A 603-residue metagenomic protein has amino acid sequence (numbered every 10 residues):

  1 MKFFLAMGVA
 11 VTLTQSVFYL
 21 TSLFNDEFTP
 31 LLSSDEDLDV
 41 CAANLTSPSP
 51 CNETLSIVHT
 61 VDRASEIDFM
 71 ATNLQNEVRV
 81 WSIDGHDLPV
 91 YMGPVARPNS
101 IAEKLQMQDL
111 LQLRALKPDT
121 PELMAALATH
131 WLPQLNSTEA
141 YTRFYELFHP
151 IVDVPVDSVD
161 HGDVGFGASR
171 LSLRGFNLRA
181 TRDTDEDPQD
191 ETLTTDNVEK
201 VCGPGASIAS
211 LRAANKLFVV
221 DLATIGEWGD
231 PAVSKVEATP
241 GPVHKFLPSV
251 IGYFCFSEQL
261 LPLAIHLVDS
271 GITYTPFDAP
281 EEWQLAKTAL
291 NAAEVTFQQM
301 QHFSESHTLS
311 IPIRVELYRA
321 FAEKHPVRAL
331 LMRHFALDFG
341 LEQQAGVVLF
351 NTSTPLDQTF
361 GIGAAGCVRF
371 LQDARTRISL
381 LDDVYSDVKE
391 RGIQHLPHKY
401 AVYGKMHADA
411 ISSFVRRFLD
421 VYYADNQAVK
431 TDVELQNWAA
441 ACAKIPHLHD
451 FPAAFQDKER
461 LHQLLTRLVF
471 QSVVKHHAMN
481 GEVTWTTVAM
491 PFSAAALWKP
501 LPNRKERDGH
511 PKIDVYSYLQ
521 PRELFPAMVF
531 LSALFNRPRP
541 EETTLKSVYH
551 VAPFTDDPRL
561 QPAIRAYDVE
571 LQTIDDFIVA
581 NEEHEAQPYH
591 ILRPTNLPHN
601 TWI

Functional and structural regions predicted by a protein language model:
M1-M7: Classical eukaryotic N-terminal signal peptides for Sec-dependent ER targeting/secretion, especially the positively
V11-D26: N-terminal signal peptide
F24, F28-I603: Long, compositionally biased charged/polar stretches
